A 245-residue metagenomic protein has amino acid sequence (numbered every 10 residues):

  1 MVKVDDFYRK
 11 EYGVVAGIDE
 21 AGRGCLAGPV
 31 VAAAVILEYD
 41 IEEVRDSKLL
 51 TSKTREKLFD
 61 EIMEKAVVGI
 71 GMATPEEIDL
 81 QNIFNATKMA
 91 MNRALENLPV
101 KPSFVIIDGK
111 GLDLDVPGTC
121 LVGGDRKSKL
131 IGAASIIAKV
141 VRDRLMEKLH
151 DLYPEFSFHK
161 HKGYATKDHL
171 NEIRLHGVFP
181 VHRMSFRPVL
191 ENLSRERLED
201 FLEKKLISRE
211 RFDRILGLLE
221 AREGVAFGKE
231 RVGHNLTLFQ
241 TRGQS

Functional and structural regions predicted by a protein language model:
M1-S245: RNase H-like, Mg2+-dependent phosphodiesterase core, and more generally RNA phosphate-backbone-engaging helix-loop
